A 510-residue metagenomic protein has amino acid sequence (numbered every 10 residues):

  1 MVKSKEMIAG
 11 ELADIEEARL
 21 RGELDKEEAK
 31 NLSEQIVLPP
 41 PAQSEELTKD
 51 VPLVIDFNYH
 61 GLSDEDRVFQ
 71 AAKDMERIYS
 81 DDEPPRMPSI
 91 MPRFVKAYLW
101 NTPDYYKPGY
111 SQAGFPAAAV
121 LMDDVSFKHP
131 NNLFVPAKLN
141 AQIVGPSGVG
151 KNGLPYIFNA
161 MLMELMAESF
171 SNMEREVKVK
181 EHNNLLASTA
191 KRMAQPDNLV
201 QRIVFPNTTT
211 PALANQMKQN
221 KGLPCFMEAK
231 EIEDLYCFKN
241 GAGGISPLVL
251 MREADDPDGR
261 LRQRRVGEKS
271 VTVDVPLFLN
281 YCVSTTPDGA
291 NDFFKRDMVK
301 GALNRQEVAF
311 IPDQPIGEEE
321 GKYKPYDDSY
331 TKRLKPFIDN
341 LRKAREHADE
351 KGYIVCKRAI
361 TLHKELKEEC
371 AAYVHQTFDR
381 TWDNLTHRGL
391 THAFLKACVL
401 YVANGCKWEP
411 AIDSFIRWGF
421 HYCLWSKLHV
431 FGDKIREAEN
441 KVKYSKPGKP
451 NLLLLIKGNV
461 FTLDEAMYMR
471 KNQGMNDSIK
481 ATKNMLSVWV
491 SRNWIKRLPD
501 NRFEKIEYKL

Functional and structural regions predicted by a protein language model:
M1-H60: Short, small/acidic-rich helices and loops at N termini and domain boundaries of DNA replication/processing enzymes
P40-L510: Phosphate-handling catalytic cores of nucleic-acid transaction enzymes
